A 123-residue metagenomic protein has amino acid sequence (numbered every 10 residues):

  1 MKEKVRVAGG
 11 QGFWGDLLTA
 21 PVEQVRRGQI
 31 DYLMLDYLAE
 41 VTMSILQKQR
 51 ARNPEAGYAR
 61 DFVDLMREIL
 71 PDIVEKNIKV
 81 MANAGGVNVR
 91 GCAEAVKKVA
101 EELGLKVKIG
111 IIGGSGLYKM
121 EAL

Functional and structural regions predicted by a protein language model:
M1-L123: Metallocofactor- and cofactor-centric catalytic cores in central/energy metabolism, strongly enriched
